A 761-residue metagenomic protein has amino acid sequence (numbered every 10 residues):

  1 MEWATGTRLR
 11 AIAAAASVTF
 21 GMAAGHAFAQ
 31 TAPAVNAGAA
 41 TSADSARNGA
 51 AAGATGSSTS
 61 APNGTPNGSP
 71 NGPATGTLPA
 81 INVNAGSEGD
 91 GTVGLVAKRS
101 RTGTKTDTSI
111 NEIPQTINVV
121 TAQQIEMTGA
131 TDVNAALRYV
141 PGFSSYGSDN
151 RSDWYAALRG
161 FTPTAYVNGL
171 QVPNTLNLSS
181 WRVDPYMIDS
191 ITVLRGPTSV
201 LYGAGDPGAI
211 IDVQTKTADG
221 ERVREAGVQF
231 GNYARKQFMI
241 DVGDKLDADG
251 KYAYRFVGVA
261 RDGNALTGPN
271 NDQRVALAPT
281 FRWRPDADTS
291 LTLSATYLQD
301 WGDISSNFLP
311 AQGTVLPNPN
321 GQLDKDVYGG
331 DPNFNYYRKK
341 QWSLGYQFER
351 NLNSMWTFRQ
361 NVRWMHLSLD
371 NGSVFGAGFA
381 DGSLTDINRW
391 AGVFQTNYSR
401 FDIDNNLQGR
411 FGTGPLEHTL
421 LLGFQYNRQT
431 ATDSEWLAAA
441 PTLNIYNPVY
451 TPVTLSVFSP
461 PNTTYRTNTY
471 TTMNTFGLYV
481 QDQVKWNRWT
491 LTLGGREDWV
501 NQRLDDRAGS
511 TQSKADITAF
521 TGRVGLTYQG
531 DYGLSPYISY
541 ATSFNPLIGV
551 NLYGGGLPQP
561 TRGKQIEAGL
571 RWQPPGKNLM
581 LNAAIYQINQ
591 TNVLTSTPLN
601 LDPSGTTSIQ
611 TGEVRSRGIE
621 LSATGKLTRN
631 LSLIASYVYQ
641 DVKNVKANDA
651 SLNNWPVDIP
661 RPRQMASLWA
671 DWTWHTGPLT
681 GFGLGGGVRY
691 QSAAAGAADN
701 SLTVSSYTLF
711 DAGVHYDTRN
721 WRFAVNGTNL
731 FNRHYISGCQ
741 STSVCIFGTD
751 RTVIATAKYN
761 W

Functional and structural regions predicted by a protein language model:
P79-R222, A226, A568: Acidic, small-polar-rich N-terminal luminal/periplasmic segments of exported/outer-membrane proteins
Y186-D189, V200-P279, P285-T289, W342 (+1 more regions): Outer-membrane beta-barrel translocator/receptor signature
R261-A265, A278-R284, D288-N351, H366-Y398 (+4 more regions): Acidic/polar loop-and-plug regions of large Gram-negative outer-membrane beta-barrel proteins
R282-R284, Y398, E417-Q429, T469-Q590 (+3 more regions): Structural signature of Gram-negative outer-membrane beta-barrels, strongest in the C-terminal barrel of TonB-dependent
L344-H366, W390-D505: Face-selective signature of the C-terminal outer-membrane beta-barrel domain
E349-N351, T357-R363, L367-S373, P536 (+2 more regions): Membrane-embedded beta-barrel scaffold of Gram-negative outer-membrane proteins
R488, Q587, I609-A698, H734 (+1 more regions): Gram-negative outer-membrane beta-barrel transporters
R689-A697, H715-W761: C-terminal beta-signal and adjacent terminal beta-strands/loops of Gram-negative outer-membrane beta-barrel proteins
